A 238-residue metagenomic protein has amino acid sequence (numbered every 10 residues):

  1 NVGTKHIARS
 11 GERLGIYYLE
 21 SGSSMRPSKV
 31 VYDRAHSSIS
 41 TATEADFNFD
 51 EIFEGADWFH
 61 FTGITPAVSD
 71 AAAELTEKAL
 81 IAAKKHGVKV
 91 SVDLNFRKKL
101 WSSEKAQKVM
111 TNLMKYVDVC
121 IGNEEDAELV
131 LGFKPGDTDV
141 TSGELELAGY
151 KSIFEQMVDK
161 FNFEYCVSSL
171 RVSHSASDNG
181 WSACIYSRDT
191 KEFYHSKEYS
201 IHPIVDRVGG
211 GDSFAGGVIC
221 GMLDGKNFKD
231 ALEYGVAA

Functional and structural regions predicted by a protein language model:
N1, D93, D118, D126 (+2 more regions): Acidic active-site catalytic centers that drive phospho-/nucleotidyl reactions and related ester hydrolyses
N1, S21-M25, Q107-M110, D137-V140 (+1 more regions): Short, hinge-like loop/turn segments at secondary-structure boundaries
N1-I64: Conserved N-terminal subdomain of the carbohydrate kinase-like
V2, V88, K226: Short phosphate-binding/catalytic loops that engage adenosine nucleotides
S21, D33-A35, E125, Y186-R188 (+1 more regions): Generic beta-structure capping elements
F49, M110, I204: Acidic, amphipathic alpha-helical patches
W58, I64-Q156, F161-A176: Conserved beta-alpha-beta core of the PfkB/ribokinase-like small-molecule kinase fold
I81, K134-A238: Conserved phosphate-binding/catalytic region of the ribokinase-like
